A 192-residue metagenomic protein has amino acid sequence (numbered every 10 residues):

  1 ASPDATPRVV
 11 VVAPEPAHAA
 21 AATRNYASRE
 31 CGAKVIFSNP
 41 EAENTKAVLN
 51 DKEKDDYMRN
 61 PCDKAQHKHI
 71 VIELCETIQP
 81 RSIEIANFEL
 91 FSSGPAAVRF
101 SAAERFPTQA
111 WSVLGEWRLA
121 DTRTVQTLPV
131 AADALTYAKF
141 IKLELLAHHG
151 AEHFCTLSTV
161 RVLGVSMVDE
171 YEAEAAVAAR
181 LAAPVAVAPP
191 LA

Functional and structural regions predicted by a protein language model:
A1-E73, E174-A192: Disordered, acidic Ser/Thr/Pro-rich linker "stalks" and the adjacent N-terminal cap of the next globular domain
E41, E104-F106, H149, S166: Solvent-exposed strand-loop boundary residues in beta-sheet-rich modules
K54-L74, P107-A131: Beta-rich interaction modules in large eukaryotic scaffold/regulatory proteins
A65-H67, P95, A138: Short connector loops at helix/strand junctions that flank enzyme active sites, especially segments positioning acidic
H69-L74, Q79-F88, F100, V125-V165: Hydrophobic/aromatic beta-strand segments within beta-rich folds
S93, A151, E170: Glycine/Thr-rich phosphate-binding loops of Rossmann-like dinucleotide-binding domains
S93-S112: Short, surface-exposed beta-strand/strand-loop-strand elements in extracellular ectodomains
S166-E174: Short, charged low-complexity linker/loop segments at the C-terminal edge of domains
